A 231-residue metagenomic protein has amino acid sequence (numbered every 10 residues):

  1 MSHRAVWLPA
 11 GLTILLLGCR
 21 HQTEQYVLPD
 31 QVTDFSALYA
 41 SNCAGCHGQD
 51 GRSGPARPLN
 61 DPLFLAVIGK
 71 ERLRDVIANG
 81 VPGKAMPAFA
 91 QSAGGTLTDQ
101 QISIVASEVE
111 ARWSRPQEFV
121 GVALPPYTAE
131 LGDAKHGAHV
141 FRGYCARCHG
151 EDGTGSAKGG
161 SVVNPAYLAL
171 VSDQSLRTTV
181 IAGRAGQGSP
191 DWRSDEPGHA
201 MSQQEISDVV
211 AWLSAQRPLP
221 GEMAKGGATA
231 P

Functional and structural regions predicted by a protein language model:
M1-L8: Bacterial N-terminal signal peptides that target proteins for export
A10-T13: Hydrophobic helical h-region of N-terminal Sec-dependent signal peptides in bacterial secretory/periplasmic proteins
L15-G18: C-terminal motif of bacterial Sec signal peptides marking the signal peptidase cleavage site
R20-Q25, P29, T33, A40 (+4 more regions): Flexible coil segments in periplasmic/lumen-exposed cytochrome c-class electron-transfer proteins
V32, S36, G48, R52-A78 (+6 more regions): Gly/Gly-Pro-rich "capping" loops immediately C-terminal to redox-active cysteine motifs in periplasmic/lumenal
